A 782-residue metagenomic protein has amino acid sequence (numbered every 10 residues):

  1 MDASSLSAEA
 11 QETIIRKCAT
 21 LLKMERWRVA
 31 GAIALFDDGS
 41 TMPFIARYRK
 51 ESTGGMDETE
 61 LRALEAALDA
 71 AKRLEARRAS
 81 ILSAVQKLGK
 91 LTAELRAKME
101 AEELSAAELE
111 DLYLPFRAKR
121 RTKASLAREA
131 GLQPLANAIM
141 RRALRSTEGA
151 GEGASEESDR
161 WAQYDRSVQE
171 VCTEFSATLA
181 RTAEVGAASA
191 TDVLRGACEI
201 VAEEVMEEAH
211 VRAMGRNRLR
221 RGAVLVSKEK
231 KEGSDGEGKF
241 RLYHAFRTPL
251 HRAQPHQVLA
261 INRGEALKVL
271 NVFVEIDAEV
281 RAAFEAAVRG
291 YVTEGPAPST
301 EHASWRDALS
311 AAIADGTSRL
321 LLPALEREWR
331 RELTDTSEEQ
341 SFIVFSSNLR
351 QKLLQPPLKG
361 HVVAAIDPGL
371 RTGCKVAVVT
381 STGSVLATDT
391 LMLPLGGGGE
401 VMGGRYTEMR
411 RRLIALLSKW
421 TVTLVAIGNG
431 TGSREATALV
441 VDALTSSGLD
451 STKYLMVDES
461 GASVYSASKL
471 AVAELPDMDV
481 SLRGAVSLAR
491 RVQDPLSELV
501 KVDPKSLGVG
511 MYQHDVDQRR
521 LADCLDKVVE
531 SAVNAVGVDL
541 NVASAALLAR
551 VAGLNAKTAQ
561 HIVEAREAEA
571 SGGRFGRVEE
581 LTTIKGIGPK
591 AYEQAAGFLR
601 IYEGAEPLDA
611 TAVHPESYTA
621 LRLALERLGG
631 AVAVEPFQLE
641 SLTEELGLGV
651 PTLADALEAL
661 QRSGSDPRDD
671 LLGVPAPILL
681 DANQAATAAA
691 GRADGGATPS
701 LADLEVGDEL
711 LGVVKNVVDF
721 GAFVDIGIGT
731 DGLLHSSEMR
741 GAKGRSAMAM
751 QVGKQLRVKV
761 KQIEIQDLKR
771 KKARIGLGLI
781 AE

Functional and structural regions predicted by a protein language model:
M1-A30: Generic start-of-chain signal for non-secretory N-termini
L6, Q11-I14, A66, K72-L91 (+7 more regions): Long, highly charged, low-complexity intrinsically disordered interaction regions that mediate electrostatic DNA/RNA
E25-T59: N-terminal cofactor/phosphate-binding cores enriched in small/glycine residues, especially glycine-rich loops such as
A34-D37, P115, L126-E129, A260-G264 (+16 more regions): Replace "in large, NTP-powered and nucleic-acid-processing enzymes" with "in large, NTP-powered factors and other
F44, D57-A365, G369-M478, A485: Duplex nucleic acid-engaging cores and interfaces of nucleic-acid transaction enzymes
Y48-E51, M140, D277, P368 (+12 more regions): Short, ordered loop/turn segments at secondary-structure junctions
N217-V224, I366-L370, G430-G432, M456-V464 (+4 more regions): A glycine-rich phosphate-binding loop feature that marks nucleotide/adenosyl-phosphate handling sites
A552, L599-E782: Single-stranded RNA-binding regions, centering on S1/OB-family and related RNA-binding modules
